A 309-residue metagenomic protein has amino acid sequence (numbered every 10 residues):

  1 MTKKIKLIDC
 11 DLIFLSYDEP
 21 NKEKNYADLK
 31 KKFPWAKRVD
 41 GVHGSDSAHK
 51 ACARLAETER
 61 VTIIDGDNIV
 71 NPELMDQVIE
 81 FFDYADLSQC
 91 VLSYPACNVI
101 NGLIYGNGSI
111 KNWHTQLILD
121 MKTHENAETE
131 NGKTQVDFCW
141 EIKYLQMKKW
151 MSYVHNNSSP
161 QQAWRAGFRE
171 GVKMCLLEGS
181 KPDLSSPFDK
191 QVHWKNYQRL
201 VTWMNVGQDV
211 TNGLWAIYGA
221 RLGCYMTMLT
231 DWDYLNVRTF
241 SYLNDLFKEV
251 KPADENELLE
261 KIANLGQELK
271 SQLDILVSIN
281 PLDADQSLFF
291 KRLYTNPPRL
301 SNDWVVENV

Functional and structural regions predicted by a protein language model:
M1-R54: N-terminal anchoring/stem segment of glycosyltransferases
L7-D9, T58, L87-Q89: A general structural motif
P20-A27, Q77-V78, K111-H114: Well-ordered, non-membrane alpha-helical segments in soluble/globular domains
K50, T58, P72-Y84: Short alpha-helix within the catalytic core of nucleotide-sugar-dependent glycosyltransferases
A51-T58, N107-N112: Short, surface-exposed amphipathic charged segments that create phosphate/polyanion-binding patches used for binding
V61: Short aromatic/hydrophobic "clamp" motif used to bind/position activated sugar donors
D65-I69: The conserved acidic donor/metal-binding loop of glycosyltransferases
I79-V309: Catalytic-site signature of metal-activated, phosphate-bearing donor transferases, centered on the GT-A/GT-A-like
